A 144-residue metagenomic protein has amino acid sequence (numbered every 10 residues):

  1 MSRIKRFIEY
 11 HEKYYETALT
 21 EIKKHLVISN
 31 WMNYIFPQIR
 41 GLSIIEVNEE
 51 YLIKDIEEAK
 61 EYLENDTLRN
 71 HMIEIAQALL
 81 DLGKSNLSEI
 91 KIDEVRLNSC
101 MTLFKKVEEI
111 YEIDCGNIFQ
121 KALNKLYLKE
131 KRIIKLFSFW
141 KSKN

Functional and structural regions predicted by a protein language model:
M1-E16: Extreme N-terminal tail/first-helix region
I4, L52-H71, I134: C-terminal end-helix/capping segment
E12, K23, R40, L80 (+1 more regions): Hydrophobic/aromatic-lined pockets within catalytic cores
Y14-Y15, D55, L97: N-terminal alpha-helical segment
A18-H25, K84-I90: Short helix-to-loop capping/linker segments positioned immediately adjacent to catalytic or ligand/cofactor-binding
E21-I56: Hydrophobic/aromatic-rich, well-ordered segments within soluble, folded domains that form packed cores
E61-E109: Mid-chain, well-packed structural core segment of small domains
E108-N144: Charged phosphate-binding loop/patch that engages nucleotide di/tri-phosphates or the phosphate backbone of nucleic
